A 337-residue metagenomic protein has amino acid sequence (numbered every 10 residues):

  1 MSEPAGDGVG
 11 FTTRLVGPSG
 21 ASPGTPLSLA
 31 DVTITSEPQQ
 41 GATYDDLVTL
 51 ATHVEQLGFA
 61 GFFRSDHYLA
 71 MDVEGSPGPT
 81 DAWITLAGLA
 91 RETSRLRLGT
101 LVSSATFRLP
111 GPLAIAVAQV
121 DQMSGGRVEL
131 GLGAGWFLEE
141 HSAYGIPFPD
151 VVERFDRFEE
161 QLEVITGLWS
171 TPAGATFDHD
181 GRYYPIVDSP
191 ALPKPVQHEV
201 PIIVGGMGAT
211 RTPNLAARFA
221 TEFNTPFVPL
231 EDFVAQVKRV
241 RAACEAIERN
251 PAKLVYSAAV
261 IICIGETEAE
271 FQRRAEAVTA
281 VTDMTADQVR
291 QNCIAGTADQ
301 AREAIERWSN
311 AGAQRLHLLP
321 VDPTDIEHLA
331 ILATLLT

Functional and structural regions predicted by a protein language model:
M1-T337: Active-site-adjacent structural elements that line small-molecule/cofactor binding pockets in enzymes
